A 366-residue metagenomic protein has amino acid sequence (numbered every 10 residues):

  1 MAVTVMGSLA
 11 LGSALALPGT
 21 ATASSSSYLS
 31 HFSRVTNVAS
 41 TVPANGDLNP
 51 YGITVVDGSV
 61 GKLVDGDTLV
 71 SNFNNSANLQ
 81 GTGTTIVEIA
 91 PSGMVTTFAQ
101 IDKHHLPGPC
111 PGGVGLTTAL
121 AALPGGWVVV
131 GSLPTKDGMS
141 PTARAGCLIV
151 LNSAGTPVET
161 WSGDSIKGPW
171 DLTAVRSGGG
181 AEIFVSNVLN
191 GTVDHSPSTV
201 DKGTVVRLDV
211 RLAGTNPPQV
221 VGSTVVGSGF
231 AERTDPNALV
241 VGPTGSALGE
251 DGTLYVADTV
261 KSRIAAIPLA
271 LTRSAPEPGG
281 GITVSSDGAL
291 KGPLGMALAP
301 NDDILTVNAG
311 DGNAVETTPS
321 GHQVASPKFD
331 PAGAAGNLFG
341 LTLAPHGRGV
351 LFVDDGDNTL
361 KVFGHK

Functional and structural regions predicted by a protein language model:
M1-A23: Secretory targeting and sorting signals
S25-G46, E88-G115, C147-D171, R211-A238 (+2 more regions): Surface-exposed loop and turn segments in beta-propeller and other repeat-based domains that flank or scaffold
H31-R34, G58-L63, S71-A99, S140: Beta-propeller domains
V42-G66, G81, K103-V128, P134 (+7 more regions): Beta-rich, blade/repeat-based domains predominating in secreted/periplasmic proteins but also intracellular
F73-N75, S132-T135, A143, S177 (+9 more regions): Short loop/turn segments immediately following the C-termini of beta-strands
G83-V87, G146-I149, D201-V206, R263-A266 (+2 more regions): A short loop-to-beta-strand structural motif that recurs across blades of beta-propeller domains
D194-S196, G203, V221-G279: Beta-propeller domains
G252-R263, I282-P327: Loop/turn-rich, solvent-exposed surfaces of beta-rich toroidal or solenoidal domains
